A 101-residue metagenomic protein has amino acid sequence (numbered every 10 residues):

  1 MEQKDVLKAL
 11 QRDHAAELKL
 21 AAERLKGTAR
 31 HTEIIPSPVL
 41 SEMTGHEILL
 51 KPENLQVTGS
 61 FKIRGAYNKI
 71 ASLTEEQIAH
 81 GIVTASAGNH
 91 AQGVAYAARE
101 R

Functional and structural regions predicted by a protein language model:
M1-R101: PLP-dependent amino-acid enzyme catalytic core
